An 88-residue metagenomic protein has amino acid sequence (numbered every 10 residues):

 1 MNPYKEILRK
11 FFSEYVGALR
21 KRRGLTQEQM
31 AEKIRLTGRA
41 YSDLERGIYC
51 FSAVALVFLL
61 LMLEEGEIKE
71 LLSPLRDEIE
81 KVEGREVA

Functional and structural regions predicted by a protein language model:
M1-R22: A short, Lys/Arg-rich alpha-helix, primarily the initiator
E6, K69-A88: Short, charged recognition helix plus adjacent turn of helix-turn-helix-like nucleic-acid-binding domains
G17, E28, V57: Residues within the helices of the helix-turn-helix
R20, A31, L60: The alpha-helix within a helix-turn-helix
G24-D43: Short alpha-helical DNA-recognition segment
R46: Short, conserved catalytic or interaction motifs in soluble domains
S52-E70: DNA major-groove recognition helix of helix-turn-helix/homeodomain DNA-binding modules
